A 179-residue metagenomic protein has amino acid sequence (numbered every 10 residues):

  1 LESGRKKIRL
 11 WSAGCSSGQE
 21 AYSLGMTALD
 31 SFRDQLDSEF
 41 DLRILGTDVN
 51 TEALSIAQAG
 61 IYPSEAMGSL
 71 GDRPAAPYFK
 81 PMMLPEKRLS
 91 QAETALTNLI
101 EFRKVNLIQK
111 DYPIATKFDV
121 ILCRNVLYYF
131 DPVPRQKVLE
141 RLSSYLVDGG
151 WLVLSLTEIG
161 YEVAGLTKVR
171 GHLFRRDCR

Functional and structural regions predicted by a protein language model:
L1-I8, D119-V120: A short N-terminal interaction module
R5-S23, L42-L45: Conserved class I S-adenosyl-L-methionine
A13, D37-L122, V126-P134, I159-Y161: Extended basic-aromatic, gly/pro-enriched interface segments that bind polyanionic ligands
S17-L36: Conserved SAM-binding loop of SAM-dependent methyltransferases across substrates and taxa, primarily the Class I
V120, G160-R179: Core SAM-dependent methyltransferase catalytic element
Q136-D148: A short glycine-rich, Lys/Arg-flanked "PGG" loop and its adjoining helix->strand segment in the class I
D148-L156: Conserved beta-strand signature within the Rossmann-like core of class I S-adenosyl-L-methionine
